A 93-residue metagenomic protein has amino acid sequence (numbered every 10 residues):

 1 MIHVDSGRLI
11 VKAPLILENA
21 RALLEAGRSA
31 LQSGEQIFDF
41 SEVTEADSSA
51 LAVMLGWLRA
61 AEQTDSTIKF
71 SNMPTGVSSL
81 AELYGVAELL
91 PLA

Functional and structural regions predicted by a protein language model:
M1-A46, G56-A93: STAS-like cytosolic regulatory interaction modules
